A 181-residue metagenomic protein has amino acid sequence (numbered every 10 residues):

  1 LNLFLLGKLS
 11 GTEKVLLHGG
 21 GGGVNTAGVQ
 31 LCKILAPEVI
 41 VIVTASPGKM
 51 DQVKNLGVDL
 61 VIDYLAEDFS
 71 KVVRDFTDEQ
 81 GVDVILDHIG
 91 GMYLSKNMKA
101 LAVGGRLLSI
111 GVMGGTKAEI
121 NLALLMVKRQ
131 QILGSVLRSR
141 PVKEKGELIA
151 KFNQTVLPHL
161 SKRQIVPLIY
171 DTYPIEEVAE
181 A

Functional and structural regions predicted by a protein language model:
L1-A66: Mid-domain Rossmann-like dinucleotide-binding core that forms the NAD(H)/NADP(H) cofactor-binding site
N2, K143-A181: C-terminal hydrophobic helical "lid"/dimerization subdomain of Rossmann-like NAD(P)H-dependent oxidoreductases
G28, V73, V156: Aromatic/hydrophobic pocket-lining residues that form π-stacking "cages" and hydrophobic walls in ligand
K33, M126, S161: Anion (oxyanion) recognition and catalysis
V41-T44, D87, I169-T172: Short beta-strand-to-loop elements that line the ligand-binding cleft of bilobed periplasmic-binding protein-like
L56, L60-L133: Glycine-rich cofactor phosphate-binding loops and adjacent beta1-alpha1 units of small-molecule cofactor enzyme domains
V136-S139: Active-site PLP-lysine loop of aminotransferase-like
